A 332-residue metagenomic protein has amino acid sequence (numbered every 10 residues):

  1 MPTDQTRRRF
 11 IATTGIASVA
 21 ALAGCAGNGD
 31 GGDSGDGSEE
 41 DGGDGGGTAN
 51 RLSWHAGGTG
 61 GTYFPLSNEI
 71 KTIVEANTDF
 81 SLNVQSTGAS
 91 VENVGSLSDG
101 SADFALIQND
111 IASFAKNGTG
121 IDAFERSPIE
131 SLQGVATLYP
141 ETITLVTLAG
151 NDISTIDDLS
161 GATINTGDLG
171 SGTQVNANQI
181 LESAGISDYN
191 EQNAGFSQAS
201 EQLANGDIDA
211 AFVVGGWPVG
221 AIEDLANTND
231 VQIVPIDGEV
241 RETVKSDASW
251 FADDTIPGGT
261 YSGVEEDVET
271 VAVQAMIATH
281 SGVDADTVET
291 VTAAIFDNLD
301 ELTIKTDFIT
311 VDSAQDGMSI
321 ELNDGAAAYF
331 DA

Functional and structural regions predicted by a protein language model:
M1-I129, A136-T137, E141-T142, T147-D158 (+8 more regions): Terminal disorder- and signal-encoded targeting elements
G58, D168, G282-V283: Residue-level signal for short, function-critical loop segments
E92-V94, A199-Q202: Short, hydrophobic alpha-helical packing/hinge segments within bilobed ligand-binding/sensory domains
L106-I107, F212-V214: Short beta-strand and adjacent tight-turn residues that come in two discontinuous sequence segments and form the edges
Q133, S262-D267: Short beta-strand/turn micro-motifs at beta-sheet edges
G167-I186, N193: Loop-centered beta-sheet repeat module
Y189-Q192, E201-G206, G220, T243-G259 (+2 more regions): A residue-level marker of the well-folded mature domains of exported/periplasmic proteins
A275-T279: A short beta-strand structural signal in non-transmembrane regions
